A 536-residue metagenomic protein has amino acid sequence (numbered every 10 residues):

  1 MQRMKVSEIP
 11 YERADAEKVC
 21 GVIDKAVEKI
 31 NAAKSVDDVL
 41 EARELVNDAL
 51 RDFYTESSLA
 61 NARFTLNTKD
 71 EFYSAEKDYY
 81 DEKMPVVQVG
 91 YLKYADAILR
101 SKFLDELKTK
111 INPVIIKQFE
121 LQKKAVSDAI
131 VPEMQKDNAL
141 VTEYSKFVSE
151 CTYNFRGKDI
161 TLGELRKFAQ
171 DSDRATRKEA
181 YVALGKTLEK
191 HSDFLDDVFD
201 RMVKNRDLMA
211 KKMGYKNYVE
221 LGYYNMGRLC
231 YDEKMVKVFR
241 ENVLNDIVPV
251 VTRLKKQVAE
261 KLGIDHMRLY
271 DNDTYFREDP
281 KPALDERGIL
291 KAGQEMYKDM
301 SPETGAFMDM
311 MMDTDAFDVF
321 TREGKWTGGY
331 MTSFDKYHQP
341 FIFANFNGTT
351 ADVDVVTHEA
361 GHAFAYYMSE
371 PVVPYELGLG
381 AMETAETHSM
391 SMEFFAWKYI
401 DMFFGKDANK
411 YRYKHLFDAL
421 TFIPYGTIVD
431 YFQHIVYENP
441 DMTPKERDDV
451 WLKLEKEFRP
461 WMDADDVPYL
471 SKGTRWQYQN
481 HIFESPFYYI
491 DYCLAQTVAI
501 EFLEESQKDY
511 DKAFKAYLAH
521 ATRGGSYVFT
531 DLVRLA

Functional and structural regions predicted by a protein language model:
M1-P280, A292: A well-structured
Q118-E120, R228, V356, F364 (+7 more regions): C-terminal, non-catalytic "cap/extension" segments appended to globular domains
D159-A175, P282-T357, H362-Y366, P468: Active-site-adjacent "gating/activation" loops or surface patches in catalytic cores
M209-L221, K256-D271, A306-M312, V372-L379 (+2 more regions): Short, glycine/acidic-rich hinge or "gate" loops at secondary-structure transitions that mediate conformational
N245-D246, S369, G380-A408, H415-L416 (+3 more regions): Post-HExxH zinc-binding segment in Zn-dependent metallohydrolases
A259-F276, M310-T321, A381-T384, K414-L416 (+3 more regions): A glycine-rich phosphate-binding loop feature that marks nucleotide/adenosyl-phosphate handling sites
F341-N345, V372-M382, Y411-D418, V436-Y437 (+2 more regions): Short beta-alpha connecting loops at secondary-structure transitions that line or flank enzyme active sites
G361-Y375, F395: Catalytic Zn2+-binding segment of zinc metalloproteases
